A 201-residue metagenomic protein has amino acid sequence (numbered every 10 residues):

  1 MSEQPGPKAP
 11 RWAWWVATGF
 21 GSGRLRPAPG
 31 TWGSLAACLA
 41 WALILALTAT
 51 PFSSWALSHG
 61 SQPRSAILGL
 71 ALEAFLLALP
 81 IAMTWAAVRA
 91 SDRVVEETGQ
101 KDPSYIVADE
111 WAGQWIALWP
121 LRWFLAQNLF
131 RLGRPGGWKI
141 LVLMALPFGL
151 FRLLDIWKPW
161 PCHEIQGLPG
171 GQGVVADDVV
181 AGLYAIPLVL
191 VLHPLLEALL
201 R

Functional and structural regions predicted by a protein language model:
S2-A36, S65-A66, A86-L118, F130 (+1 more regions): Interhelical loop and helix-boundary elements at the membrane-water interface of polytopic inner-membrane proteins
F20, W41, G133-G137: Extended, non-catalytic scaffold segments that flank or surround catalytic motifs
S22, W41, L45-A49, Q100: Short helix-loop boundary/capping segments at the starts of domains
L35-L45, G113-L125, A185-H193: Membrane-interfacial alpha-helical segments at the cytosolic side of multi-pass membrane proteins
C38, A42-A46, L57, A66-A90 (+1 more regions): Alpha-helical transmembrane segments
T50-A66, Q127, R131-L132: Membrane-interface interhelical connector segments
V191-R201: Juxtamembrane boundary at the C-terminal end of a transmembrane helix
